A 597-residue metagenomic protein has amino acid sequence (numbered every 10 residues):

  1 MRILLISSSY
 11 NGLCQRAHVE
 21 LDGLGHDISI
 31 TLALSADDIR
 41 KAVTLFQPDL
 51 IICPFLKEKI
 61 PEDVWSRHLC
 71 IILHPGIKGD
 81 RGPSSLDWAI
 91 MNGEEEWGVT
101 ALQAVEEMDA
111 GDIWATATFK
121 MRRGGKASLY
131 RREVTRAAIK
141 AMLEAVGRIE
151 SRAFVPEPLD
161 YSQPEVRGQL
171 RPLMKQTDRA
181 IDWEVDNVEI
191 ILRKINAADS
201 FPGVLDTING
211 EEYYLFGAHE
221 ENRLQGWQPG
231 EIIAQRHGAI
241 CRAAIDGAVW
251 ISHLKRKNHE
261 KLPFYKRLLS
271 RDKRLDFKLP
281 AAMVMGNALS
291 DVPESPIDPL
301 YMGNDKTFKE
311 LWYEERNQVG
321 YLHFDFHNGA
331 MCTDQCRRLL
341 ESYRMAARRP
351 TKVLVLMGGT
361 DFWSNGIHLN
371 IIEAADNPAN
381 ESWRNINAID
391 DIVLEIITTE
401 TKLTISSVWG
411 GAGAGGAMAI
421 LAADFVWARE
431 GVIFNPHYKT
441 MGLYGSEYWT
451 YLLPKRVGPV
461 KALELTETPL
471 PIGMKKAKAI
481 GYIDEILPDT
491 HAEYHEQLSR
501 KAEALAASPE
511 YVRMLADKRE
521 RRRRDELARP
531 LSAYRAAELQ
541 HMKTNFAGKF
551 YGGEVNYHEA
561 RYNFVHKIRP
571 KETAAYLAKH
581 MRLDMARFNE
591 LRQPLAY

Functional and structural regions predicted by a protein language model:
M1, L5-S9, V19, R179-K306 (+1 more regions): An anion-binding loop in the catalytic cleft
R2-L4, P54-G168: Donor/substrate-binding cores of folate-linked one-carbon enzymes
H26-D38: A short beta-strand-loop structural module common to alpha/beta enzyme folds
A145, Y444, I483-G553: C-terminal long alpha-helix characteristic of the crotonase
R267-M357: Conserved CoA-thioester-binding segment of acyl-CoA-metabolizing enzymes
N317-L322, Q335-A379, D391-I405, R429-I433 (+3 more regions): A structural preference for short, pocket-lining loop segments at secondary-structure junctions
T398-T401, S407-A414, A422-R513: Crotonase-fold acyl-CoA enzyme core
A528, A533-Y597: C-terminal extensions of enzymes
